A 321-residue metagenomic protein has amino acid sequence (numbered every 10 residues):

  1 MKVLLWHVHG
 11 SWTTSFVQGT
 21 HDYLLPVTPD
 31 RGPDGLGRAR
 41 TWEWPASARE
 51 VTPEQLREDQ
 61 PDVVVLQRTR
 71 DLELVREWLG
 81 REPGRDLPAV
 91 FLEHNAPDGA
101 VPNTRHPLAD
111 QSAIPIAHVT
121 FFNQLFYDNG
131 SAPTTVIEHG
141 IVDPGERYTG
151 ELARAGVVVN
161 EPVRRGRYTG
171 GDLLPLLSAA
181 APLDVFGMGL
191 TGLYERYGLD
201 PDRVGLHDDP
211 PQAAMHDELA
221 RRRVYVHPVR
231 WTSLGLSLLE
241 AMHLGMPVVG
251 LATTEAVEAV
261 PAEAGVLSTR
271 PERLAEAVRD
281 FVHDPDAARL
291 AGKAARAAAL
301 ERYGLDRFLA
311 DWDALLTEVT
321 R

Functional and structural regions predicted by a protein language model:
H9-W12, L24-A113, F122: Extended catalytic core of nucleotide-activated donor transferases of GT-like folds
F126-N129, V142-L199, D209: Conserved catalytic-core segment of nucleotide-activated headgroup transferases in glycan assembly
H216, L239-H243, T254-E258: Short alpha-helical segment that forms part of, or immediately flanks, the ligand-binding pocket in carbohydrate-active
R223, G245: A short alpha->beta transition loop at the rim of the catalytic pocket in nucleotide-sugar-dependent
R230: Aromatic "clamp/platform" in nucleotide-sugar-dependent glycosyltransferases that forms part of the donor/acceptor
P247-G250: Short hydrophobic beta-strand element within catalytic cores of glycosyltransferases and related nucleotide-activated
A262-E272, D280-D286: Conserved acidic donor-binding segment of nucleotide-sugar-dependent glycosyltransferases
H283-T317, R321: A charged, aromatic-enriched C-terminal amphipathic alpha-helix characteristic of glycosyltransferases across folds
